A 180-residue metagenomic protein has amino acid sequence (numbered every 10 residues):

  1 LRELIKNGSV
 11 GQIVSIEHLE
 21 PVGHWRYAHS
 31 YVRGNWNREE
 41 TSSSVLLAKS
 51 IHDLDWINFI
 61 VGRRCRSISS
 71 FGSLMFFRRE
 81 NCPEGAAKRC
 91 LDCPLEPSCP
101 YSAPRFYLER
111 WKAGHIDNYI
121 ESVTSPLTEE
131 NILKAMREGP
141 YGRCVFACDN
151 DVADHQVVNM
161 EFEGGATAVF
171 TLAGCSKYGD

Functional and structural regions predicted by a protein language model:
L1-R143: Predominantly a Rossmann-like dinucleotide-binding segment in NAD(P)-dependent oxidoreductases
V145-D180: Glycine-enriched catalytic-core subsegment of oxygenase/oxidase enzymes
